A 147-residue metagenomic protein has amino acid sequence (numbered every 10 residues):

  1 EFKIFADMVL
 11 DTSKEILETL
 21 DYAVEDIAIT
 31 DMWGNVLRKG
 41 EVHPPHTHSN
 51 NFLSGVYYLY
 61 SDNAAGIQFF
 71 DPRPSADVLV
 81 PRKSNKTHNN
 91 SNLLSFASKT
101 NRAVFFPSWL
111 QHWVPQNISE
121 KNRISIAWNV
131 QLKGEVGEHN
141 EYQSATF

Functional and structural regions predicted by a protein language model:
E1-E41, P45-T47: Signature of the catalytic double-stranded beta-helix
D26-I27, I118-E120: A short beta-turn/loop motif at secondary-structure boundaries
N35-F105, P115, N122, L132-A145: Catalytic core of non-heme Fe(II) oxygenases with the double-stranded beta-helix
